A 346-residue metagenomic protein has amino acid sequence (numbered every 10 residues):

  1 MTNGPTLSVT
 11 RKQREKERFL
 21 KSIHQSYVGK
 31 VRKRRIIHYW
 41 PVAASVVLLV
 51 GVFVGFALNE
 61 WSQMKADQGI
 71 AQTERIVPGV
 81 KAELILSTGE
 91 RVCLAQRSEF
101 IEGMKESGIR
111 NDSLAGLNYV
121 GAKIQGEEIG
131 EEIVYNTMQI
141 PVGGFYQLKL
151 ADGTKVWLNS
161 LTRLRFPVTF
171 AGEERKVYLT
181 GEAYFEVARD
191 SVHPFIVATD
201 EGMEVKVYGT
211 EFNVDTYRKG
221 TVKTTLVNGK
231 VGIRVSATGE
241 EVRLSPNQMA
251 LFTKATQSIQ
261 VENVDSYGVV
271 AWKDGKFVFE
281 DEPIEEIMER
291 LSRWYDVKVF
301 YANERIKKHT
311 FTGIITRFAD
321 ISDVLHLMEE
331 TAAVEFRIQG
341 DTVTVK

Functional and structural regions predicted by a protein language model:
N3-P41: Positively biased amphipathic helices and basic secretion/translocation or surface-docking motifs that either flank
Y27, K33-V42, F53-K346: A residue-level detector for the "anchor" residue at the start of short, highly conserved motifs
L49: Active-site-proximal cofactor/substrate-binding loop regions of enzyme domains
